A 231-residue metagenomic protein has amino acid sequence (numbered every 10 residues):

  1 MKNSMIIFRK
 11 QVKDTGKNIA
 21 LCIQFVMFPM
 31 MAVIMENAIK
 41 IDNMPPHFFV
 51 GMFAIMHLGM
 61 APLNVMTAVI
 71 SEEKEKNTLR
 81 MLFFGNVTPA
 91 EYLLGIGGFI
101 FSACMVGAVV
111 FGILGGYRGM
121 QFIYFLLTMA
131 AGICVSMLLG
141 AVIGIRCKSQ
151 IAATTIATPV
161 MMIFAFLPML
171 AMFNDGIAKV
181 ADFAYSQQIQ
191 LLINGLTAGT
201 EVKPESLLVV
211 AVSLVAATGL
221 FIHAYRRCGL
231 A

Functional and structural regions predicted by a protein language model:
M1-L21, G229: N-terminal Sec/SRP start-transfer signal
D14-K40, F49-V65, I156-A171, L208-T218: Hydrophobic alpha-helical transmembrane segments of multi-pass membrane transport/permease proteins
C22, A130-P168: A structural motif at transmembrane helix-loop-helix junctions in multipass membrane proteins
P46-F111: Hydrophobic alpha-helical transmembrane segments of multi-pass membrane transport proteins
G51, G59-N64, L94-G95, M120-T128 (+2 more regions): Short alpha-helical transmembrane interface motifs in multi-pass membrane proteins
P89-A90, G97-C147: Alpha-helical transmembrane segments and their short interhelical loops
V142, V210-A231: Junction motif at the cytosolic side of a transmembrane helix
P168-V215, G219: Terminal transmembrane helical anchor/hairpin motif
